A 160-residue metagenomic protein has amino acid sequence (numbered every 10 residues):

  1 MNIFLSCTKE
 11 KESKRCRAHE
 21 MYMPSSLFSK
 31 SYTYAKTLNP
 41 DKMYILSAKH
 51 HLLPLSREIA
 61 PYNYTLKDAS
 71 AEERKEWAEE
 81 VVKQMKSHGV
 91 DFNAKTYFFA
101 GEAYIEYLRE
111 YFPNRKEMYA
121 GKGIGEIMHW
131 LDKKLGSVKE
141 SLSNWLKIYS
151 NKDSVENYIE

Functional and structural regions predicted by a protein language model:
M1-E160: Peripheral peptide segments
